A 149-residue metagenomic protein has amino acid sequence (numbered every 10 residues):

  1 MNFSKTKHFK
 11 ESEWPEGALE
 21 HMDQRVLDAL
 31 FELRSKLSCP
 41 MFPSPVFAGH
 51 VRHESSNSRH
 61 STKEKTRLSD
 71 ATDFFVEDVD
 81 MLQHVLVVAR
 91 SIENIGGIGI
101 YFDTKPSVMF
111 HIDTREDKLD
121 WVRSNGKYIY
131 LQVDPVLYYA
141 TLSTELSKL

Functional and structural regions predicted by a protein language model:
M1-S38: Active-site acidic/histidine clusters and adjacent loop/turn architecture that either coordinate catalytic ions
F3-F9, S58-K65: Short amphipathic alpha-helical segments, especially helix-boundary/capping motifs
K7, S55, F102: Solvent-exposed, flexible loop/coil residues
H8, H21, H50-H53, H60 (+2 more regions): Histidine (H) residue identity feature
R25-R59: Extended, low-complexity, intrinsically disordered C-terminal regulatory tails of eukaryotic serine/threonine kinases
P43-P45, F75-D78: Short His-Asn-centered micro-motif
T62-D70, V76-L149: Catalytic cores and adjacent binding grooves of peptidoglycan-active enzymes
